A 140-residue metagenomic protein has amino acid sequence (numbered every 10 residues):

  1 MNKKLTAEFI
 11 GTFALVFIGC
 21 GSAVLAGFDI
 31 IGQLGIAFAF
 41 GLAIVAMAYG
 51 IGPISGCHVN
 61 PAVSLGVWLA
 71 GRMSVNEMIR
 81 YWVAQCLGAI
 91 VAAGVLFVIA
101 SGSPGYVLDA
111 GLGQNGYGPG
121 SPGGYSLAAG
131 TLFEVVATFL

Functional and structural regions predicted by a protein language model:
M1-L140: Membrane-interface helix-loop junctions and terminal tails of multi-pass membrane proteins
